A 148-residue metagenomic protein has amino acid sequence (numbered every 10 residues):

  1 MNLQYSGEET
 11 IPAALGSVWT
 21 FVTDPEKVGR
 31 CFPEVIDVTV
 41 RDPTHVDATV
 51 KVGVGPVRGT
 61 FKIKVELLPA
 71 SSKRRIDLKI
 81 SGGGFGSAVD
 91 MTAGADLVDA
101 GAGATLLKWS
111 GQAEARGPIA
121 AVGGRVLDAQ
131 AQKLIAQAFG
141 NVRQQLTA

Functional and structural regions predicted by a protein language model:
M1-H45, T49-G53, A148: Hydrophobic ligand-binding cavity/cleft-lining segments
N2-E8, H45-D47, T60-K62, R75 (+2 more regions): Intrinsic-disorder/low-complexity, polar/charged segments enriched in Ser/Thr/Lys/Arg/Asp/Glu/Gln
G7-E9, V35, K62-P69, M91-D99: Hydrophobic/aromatic beta-strand elements that line small-molecule binding cavities or substrate pockets in beta-rich
L15, V40-P43, L68-R74, D96-L106: A short, structured loop/turn motif at beta-sheet edges
G16, T20, A102, G140 (+1 more regions): Replace "anionic and nucleotidyl ligands
T39-S81, Q137: Glycine-rich portal/gate segments that line the openings of hydrophobic small-molecule binding cavities
K79-Q130: Beta-strand/loop substructures that line and gate deep hydrophobic ligand-binding cavities in soluble
I119-A148: A conserved amphipathic terminal alpha-helix motif
